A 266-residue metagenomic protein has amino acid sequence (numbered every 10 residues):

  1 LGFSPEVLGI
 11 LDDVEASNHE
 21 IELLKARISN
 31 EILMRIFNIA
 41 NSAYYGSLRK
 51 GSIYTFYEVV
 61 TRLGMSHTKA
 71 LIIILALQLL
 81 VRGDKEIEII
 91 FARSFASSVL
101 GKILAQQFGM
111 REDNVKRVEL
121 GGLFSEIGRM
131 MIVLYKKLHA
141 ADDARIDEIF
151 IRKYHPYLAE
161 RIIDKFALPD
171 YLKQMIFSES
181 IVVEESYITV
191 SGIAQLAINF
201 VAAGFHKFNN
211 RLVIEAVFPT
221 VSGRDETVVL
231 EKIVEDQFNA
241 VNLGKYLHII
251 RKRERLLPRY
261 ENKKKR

Functional and structural regions predicted by a protein language model:
L1-F124, M131-Y135, L158, D164-D170 (+1 more regions): Conserved alpha-helical "signature site" that marks functionally important helical segments or helix/loop junctions
L1-L11, A16, S222-R266: Terminal helices and disordered tails flanking the catalytic cores of nucleotide-processing hydrolases
T55, A140-R161, E185-G192, V217-V234 (+1 more regions): Divalent-cation-assisted or electrostatically stabilized phosphate/pyrophosphate-binding catalytic cores
K116-E119, K137, A141-I149, K207 (+2 more regions): Surface-exposed, interaction-prone regions with an acidic/low-complexity signature
